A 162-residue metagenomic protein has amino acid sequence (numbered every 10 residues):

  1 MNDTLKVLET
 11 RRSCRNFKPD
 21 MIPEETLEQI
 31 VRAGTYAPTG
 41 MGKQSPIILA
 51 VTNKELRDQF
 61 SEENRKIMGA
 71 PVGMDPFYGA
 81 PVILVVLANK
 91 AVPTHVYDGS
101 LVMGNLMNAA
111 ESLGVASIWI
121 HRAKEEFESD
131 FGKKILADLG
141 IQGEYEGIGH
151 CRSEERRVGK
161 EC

Functional and structural regions predicted by a protein language model:
M1-K160: Acidic, surface-exposed loops and disordered segments
